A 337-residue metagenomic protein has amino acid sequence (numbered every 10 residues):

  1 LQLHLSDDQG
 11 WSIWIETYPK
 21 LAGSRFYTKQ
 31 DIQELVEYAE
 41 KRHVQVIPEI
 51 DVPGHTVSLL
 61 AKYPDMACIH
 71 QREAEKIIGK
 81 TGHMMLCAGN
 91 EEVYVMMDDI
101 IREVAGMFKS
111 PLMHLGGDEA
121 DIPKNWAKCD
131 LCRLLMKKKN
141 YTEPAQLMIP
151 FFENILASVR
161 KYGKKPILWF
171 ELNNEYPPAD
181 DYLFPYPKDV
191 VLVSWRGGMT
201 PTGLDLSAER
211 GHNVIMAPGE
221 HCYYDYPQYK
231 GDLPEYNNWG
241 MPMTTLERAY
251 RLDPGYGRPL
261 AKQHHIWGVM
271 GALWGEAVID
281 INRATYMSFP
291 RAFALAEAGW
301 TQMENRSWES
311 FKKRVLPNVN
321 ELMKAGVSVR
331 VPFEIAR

Functional and structural regions predicted by a protein language model:
L1-L168: Substrate-binding cleft of carbohydrate-active enzyme catalytic domains
E34, H43, E91-L112, E119 (+1 more regions): Substrate-binding groove of N-acetylhexosamine-processing glycoside hydrolases
